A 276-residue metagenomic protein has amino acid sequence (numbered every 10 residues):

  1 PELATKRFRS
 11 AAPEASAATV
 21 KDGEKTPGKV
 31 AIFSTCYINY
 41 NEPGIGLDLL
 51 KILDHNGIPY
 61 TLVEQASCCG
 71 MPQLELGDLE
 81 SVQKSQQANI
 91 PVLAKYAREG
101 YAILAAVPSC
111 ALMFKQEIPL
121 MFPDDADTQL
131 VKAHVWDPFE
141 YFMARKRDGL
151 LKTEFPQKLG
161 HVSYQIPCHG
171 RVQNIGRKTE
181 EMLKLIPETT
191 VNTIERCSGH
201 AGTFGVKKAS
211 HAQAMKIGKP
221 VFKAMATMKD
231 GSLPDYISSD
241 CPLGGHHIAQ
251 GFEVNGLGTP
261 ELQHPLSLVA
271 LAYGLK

Functional and structural regions predicted by a protein language model:
P1-K276: Iron-sulfur cluster-binding electron-transfer modules in prokaryotic oxidoreductases
